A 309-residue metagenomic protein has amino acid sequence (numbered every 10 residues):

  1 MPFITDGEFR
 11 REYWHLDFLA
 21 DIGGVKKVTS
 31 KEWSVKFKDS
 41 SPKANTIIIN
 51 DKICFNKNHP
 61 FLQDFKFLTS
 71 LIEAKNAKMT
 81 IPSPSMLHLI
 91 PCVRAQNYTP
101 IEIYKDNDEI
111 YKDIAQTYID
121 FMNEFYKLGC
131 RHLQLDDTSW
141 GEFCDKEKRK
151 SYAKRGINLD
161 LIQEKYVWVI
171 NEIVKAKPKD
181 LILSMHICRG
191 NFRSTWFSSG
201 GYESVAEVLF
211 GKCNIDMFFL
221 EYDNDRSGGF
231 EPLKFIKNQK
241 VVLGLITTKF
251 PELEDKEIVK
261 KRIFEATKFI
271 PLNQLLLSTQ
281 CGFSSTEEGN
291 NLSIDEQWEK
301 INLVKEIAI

Functional and structural regions predicted by a protein language model:
M1-I309: Domain-level signal for soluble alpha/beta catalytic cores
